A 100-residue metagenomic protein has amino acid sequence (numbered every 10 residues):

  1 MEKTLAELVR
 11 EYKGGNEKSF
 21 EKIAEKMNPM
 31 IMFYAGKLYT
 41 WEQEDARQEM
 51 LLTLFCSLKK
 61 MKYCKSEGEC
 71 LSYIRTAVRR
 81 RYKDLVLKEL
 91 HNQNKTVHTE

Functional and structural regions predicted by a protein language model:
M1-E2, E7-R10, K60, S66: Cytosolic regulatory regions built on CNB/CRP/Popeye-like sensor folds
E2, T96-E100: Charged, low-complexity intrinsically disordered terminal regions and linker tails
E2-K3, R10-F33: A short, charge-rich alpha-helical start-of-domain segment used by transcription regulators
E25, P29, T40-K60: Conserved RNAP core-binding helix
Y34-L38: Conserved interaction-surface patches within small, structured recognition/assembly domains
Q43-E44, K59-A77: Short, aromatic/basic-enriched loop-to-helix "N-cap" motif that marks the start of an alpha-helix at regulatory
R79-T96: Arg/Lys-rich amphipathic alpha helix in sigma70-family domain 2
